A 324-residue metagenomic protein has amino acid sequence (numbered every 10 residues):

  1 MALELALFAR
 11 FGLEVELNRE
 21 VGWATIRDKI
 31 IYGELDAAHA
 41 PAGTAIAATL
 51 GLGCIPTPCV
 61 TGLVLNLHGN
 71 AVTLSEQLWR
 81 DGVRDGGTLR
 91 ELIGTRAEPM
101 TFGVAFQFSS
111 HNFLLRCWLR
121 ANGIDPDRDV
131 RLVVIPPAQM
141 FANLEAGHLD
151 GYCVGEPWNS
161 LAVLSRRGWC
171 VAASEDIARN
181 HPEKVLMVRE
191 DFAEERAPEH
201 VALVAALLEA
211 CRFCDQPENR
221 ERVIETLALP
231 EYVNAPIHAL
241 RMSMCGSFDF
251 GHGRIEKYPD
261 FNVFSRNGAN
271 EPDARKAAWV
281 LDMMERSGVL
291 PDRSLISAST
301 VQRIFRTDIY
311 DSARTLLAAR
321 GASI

Functional and structural regions predicted by a protein language model:
M1-D127, V133, D150-S160, R167-N180: Short, glycine-/small- and polar/acidic-enriched structural segments that line small-molecule recognition paths
N70-G82, H181-P198, F213: A bilobed periplasmic-binding-protein/Venus flytrap-type ligand-binding module shared by bacterial periplasmic
D125-V130, E194-E199: Inter-helical turn/loop segments and adjacent helix faces that build the functional surface of alpha-helical bundle
P136-A142: Short, conserved secondary-structure transition motifs
N180-H181, R222: Short gly/pro-enriched beta-turn/loop segments at secondary-structure junctions
A197-I304: Secondary-structure end/capping motifs
T307-I324: C-terminal non-catalytic accessory extensions
